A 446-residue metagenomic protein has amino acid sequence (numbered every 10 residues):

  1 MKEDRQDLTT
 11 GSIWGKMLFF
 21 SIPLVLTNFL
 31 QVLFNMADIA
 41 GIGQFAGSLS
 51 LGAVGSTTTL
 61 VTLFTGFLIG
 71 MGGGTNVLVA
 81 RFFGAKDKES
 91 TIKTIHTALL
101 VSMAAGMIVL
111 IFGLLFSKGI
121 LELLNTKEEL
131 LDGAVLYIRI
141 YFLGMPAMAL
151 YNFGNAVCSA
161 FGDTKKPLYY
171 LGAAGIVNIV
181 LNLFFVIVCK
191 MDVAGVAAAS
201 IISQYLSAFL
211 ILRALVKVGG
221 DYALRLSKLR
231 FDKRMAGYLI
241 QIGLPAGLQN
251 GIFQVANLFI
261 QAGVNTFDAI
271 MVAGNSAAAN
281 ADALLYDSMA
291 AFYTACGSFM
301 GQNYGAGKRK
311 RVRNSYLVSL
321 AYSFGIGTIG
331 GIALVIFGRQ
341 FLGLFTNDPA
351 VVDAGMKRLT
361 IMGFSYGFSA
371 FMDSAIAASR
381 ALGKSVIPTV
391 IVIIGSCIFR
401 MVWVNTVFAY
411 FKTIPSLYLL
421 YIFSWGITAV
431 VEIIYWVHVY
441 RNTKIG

Functional and structural regions predicted by a protein language model:
M1-S21, V79-G144, V188-L244, M300-S365 (+1 more regions): Short alpha-helical transmembrane segments in multi-pass integral membrane proteins
I22, D38, T75, F116-S117 (+12 more regions): Hydrophobic/aromatic residues in alpha-helical transmembrane segments
L24-V77, Y141-M148, G237-Q302, S323-G330 (+3 more regions): Transmembrane helix-bundle signature of multi-pass secondary active exporters and lipid flippases
L33-M36, F45-S48, F82-A85, A160-F161 (+5 more regions): Helix-loop interface residues and adjacent transmembrane-helix termini in multi-pass membrane transporters, primarily
L51-I111, M148-P167, G274-I332, I336-G338 (+2 more regions): Small-residue-rich hydrophobic transmembrane alpha-helices
L63-G66, N178-N182, A208-L212, L284-D287 (+3 more regions): Hydrophobic transmembrane alpha-helices of multi-pass small-molecule transporters
G72, Y141-S159, P167-G175, V196-I211 (+4 more regions): Short runs within selected transmembrane alpha-helices of multi-pass transporters and secretion channels
